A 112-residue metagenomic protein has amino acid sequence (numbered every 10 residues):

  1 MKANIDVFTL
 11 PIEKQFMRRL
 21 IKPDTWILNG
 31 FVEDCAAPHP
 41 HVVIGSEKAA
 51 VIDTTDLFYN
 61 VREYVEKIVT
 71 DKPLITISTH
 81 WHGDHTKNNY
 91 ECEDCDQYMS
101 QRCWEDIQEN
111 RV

Functional and structural regions predicted by a protein language model:
K2-P23, D94-V112: Metallo-beta-lactamase
F8-P11, D24, E33, I77-W81: Short amphipathic alpha-helical surface micro-motifs
K14-K67: Conserved beta-strand hairpin/beta-sheet module of binuclear metal-dependent hydrolase folds, prominently
V61-V112: Active-site HxH/HxHxD metal-binding segment of metal-dependent hydrolases
